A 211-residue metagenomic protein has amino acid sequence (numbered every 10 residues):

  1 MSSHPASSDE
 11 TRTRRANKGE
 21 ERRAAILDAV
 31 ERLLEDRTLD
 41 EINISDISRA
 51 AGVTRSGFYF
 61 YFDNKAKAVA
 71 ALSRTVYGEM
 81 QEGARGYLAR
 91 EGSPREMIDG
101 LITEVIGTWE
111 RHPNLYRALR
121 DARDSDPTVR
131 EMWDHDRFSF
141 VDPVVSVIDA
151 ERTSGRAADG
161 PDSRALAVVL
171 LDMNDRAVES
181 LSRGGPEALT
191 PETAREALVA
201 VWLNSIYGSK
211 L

Functional and structural regions predicted by a protein language model:
M1-R37, E41-A50, K67-A70, T75: Basic, helix-initiating cap at the start of DNA-binding domains
A25, A29-R37, E79-R90, M173-S180: Solvent-exposed, amphipathic alpha-helical segments
D36-D40, E91, H112, S154: Short coil/turn segments at alpha/beta junctions that flank glycine-rich nucleotide-binding fingerprints
G52-F62: Short hydrophobic/aromatic patch on the recognition helix
A71, R85-N114, S163-L170, R195: Hydrophobic alpha-helical connector segments
G78-E82, T108-R111, P127-S154, R164-E179 (+2 more regions): Amphipathic alpha-helical packing segments from all-alpha helical-bundle domains
